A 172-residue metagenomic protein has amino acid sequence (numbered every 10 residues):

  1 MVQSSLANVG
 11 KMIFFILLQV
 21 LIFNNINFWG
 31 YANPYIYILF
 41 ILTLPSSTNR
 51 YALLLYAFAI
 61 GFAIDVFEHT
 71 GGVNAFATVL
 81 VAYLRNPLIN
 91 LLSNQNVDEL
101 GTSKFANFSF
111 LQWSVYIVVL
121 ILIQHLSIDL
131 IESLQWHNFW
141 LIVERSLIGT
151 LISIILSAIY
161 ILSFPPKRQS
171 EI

Functional and structural regions predicted by a protein language model:
M1-I172: Terminal, non-globular segments
